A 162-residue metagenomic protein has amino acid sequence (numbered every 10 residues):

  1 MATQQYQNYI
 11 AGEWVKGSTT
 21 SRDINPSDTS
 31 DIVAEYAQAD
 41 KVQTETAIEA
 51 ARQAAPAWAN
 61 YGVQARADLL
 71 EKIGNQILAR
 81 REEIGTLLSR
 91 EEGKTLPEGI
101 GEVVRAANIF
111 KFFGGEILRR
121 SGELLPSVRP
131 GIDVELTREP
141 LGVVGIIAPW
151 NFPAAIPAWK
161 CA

Functional and structural regions predicted by a protein language model:
M1-D28, I32: Hydrophobic face of amphipathic alpha-helices that form TPR/SEL1-like repeat modules and related alpha-solenoid
I10, V15, E91, R120 (+2 more regions): Short glycine/serine/threonine-biased micro-segments
I24-N25, K41-T44, A154: A short local loop/turn or secondary-structure capping micro-motif enriched for an aromatic residue
T29-R120: Glycine-rich loop-to-alpha-helix module at the N-terminal edge of alpha/beta enzyme cores
E123-A162: Conserved small-residue-rich beta-alpha loop and adjacent elements that most often cradle the phosphate/pyrophosphate
